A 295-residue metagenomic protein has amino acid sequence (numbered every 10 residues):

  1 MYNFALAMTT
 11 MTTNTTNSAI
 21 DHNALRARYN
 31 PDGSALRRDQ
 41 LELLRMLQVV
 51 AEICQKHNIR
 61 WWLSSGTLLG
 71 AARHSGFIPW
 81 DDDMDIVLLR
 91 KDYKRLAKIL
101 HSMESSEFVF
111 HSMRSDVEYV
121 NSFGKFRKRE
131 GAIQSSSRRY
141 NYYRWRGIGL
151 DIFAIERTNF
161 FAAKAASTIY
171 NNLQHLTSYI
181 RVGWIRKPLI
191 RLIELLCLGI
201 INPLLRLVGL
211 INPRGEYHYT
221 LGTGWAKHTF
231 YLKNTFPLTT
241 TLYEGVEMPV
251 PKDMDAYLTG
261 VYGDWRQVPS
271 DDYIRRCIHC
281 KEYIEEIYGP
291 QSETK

Functional and structural regions predicted by a protein language model:
Y2-N3: Short, positively charged and aromatic/hydrophobic N-terminal segments
A7-T10: Residue-level detector of intrinsically disordered terminal segments
N14-I20: Acidic, low-complexity proline/glycine-rich segments
D21-H57, L100-F160, I190, E194-Y262 (+1 more regions): Conserved catalytic core of two-metal-ion nucleotidyltransferases
A51-M84, L88, Y93: Active-site nucleotide-donor binding segment shared across nucleotidyl transfer reactions
K94-K98: Short, conserved charged micro-motifs
F161-T168: A short secondary-structure junction signal
N171-R186: Short, cationic low-complexity segments
